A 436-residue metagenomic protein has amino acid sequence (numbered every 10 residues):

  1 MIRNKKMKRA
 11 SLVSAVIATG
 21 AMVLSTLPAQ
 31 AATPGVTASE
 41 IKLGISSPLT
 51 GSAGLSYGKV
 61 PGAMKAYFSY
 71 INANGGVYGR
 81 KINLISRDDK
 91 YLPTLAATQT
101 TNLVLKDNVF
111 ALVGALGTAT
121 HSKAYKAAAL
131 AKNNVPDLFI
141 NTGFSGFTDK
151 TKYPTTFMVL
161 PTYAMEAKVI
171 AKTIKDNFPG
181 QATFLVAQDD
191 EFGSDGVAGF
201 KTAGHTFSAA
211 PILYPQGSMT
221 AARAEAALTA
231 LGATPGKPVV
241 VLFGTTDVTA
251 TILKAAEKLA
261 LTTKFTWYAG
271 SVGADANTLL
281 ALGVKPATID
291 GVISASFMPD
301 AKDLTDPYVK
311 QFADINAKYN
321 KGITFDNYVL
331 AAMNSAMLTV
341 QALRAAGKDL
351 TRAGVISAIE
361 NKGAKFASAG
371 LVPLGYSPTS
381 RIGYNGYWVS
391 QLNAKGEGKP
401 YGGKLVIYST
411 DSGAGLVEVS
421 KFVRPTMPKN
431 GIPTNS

Functional and structural regions predicted by a protein language model:
M1-Q30: Secretory targeting and sorting signals
A32, E40, L55-G62, S69 (+4 more regions): Beta-alpha junction/loop-to-helix N-cap segments that form part of ligand/metal-binding clefts
P34-E40, G44-K65, R87-T94, L116-G117 (+3 more regions): Extracytoplasmic "Venus flytrap"
T94-T98, S145-G146, P154-L259, D303-K310: Extracellular/periplasmic Venus flytrap/periplasmic-binding protein
L103-G117, V135-I140, T183-A187, P235-T246 (+3 more regions): Periplasmic-binding protein-like
A198-G199, T245-T251, D300-K362: Extracellular/periplasmic ligand-binding modules, especially the Venus flytrap/periplasmic-binding
A256-M333, P425-T434: Extracellular/periplasmic periplasmic-binding protein-like sensory domains
A364-S436: Solvent-exposed, acidic/polar segments of extracytosolic/periplasmic ligand-binding ectodomains
